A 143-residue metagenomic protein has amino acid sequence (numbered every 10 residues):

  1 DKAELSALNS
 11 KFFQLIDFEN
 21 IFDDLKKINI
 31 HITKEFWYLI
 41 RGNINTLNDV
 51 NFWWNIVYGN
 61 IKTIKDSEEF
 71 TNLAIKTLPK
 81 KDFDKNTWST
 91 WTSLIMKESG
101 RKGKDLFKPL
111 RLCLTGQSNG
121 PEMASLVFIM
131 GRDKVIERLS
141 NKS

Functional and structural regions predicted by a protein language model:
D1-E4, N43, K102: Terminal low-complexity, poorly structured segments
D1-K27, L126-S143: Non-catalytic terminal extensions that flank enzyme cores
N9-S99: Small-residue-rich helix-loop
N86-S143: Charged substrate- and nucleic-acid-binding regions of tRNA-handling and nucleotidyl-transfer enzymes, centered on
